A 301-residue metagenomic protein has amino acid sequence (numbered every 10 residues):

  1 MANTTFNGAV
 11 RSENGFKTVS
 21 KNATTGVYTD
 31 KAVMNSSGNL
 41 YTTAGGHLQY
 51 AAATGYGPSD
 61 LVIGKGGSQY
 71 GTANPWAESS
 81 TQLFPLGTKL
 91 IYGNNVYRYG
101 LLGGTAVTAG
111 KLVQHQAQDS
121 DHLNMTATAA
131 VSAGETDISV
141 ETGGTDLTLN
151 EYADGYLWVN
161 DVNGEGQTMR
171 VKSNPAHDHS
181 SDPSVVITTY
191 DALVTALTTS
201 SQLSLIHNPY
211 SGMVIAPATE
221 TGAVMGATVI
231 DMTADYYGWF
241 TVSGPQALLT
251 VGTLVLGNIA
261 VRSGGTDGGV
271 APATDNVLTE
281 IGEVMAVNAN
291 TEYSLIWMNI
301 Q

Functional and structural regions predicted by a protein language model:
M1-V62, A271-D275: Intrinsic low-complexity, repeat-rich intrinsically disordered segments enriched in small/flexible residues
N35-S36, L149-A153: A short, compositionally biased
A52-L149, D161-Q301: Extracellular receptor-binding modules and their adjoining Ser/Thr/Gly/Asp/Asn-rich linkers
D154-D161: Short conserved beta-strand and strand-loop elements enriched in small hydrophobics with frequent Asp/Gly
